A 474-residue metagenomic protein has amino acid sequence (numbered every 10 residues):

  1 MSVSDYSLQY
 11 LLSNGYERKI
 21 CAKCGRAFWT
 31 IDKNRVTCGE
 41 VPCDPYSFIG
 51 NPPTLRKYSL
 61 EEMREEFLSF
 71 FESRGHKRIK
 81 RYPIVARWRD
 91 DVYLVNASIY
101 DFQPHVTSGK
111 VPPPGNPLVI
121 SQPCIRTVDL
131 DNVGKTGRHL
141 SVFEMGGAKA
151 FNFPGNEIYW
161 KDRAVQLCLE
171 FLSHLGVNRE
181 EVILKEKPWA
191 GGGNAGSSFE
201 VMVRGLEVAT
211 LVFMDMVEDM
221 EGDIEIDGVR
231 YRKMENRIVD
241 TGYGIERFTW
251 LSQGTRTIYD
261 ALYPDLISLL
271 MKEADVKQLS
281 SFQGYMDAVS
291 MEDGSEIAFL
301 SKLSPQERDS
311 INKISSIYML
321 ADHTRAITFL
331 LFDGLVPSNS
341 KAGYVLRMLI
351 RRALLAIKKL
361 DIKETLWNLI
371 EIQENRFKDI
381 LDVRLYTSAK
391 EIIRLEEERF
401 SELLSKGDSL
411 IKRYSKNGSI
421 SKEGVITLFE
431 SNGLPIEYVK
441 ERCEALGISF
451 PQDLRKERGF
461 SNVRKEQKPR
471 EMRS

Functional and structural regions predicted by a protein language model:
S2-N14, Y414-K416: Short, intrinsically disordered linker segments that flank or connect zinc-binding domains
L8-E17, A27-D32: Short, flexible, mixed-charge glycine/proline-rich loop motifs that serve as phosphate/nucleic-acid-contacting
C21-C24, C38: Short cysteine-rich clusters marking metal-coordination/redox-active sites
D32-Y46: Cysteine-rich micro-motifs
F48-M348, I357-Q373, E396, S401-L403: Structured aminoacyl-transfer and RNA-binding surfaces used for tRNA recognition/handling in the translation apparatus
A353: Aromatic/basic-lined ligand-recognition segments that form π-stacking hydrophobic pockets flanked by Lys/Arg to engage
A356, E397-R473: Extended, domain-scale alpha-helical bundle/helix-rich regions
E364-S401, S405, Q452-G459: Acidic, turn-prone loop/beta-hairpin segments
